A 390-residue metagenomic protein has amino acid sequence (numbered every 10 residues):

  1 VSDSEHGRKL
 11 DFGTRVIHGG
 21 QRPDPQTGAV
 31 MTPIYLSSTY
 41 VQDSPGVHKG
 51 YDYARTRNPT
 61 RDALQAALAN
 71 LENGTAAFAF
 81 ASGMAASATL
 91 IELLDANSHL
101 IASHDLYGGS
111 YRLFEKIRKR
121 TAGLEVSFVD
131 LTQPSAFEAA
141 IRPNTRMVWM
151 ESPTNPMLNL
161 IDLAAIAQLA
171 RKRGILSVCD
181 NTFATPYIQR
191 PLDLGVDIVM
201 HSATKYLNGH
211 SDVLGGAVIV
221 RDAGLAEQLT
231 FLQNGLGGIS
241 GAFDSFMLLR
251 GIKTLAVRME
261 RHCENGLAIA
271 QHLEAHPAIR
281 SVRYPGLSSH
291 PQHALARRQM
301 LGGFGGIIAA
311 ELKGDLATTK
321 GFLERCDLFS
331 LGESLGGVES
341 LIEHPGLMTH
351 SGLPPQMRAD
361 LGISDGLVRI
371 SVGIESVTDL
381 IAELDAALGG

Functional and structural regions predicted by a protein language model:
S2-G7, A77-A278, R283: Conserved PLP-enzyme active-site core in the AAT-like
S2-N58, L64-A67: N-terminal "arm"/small-domain region of PLP-dependent enzymes with the aminotransferase-like
K9, R15-V30, A317-M357: C-terminal core of ALDH-fold dehydrogenases
T39-A88, E92-L93, G109-I117: Conserved N-terminal alpha-helix of the aminotransferase class I/II PLP-enzyme fold
K116, A139, P143-R146, E324 (+1 more regions): PLP-dependent enzyme catalytic core of the Aspartate aminotransferase-like
V213-G215, G303-I307, D365-R369: Short, solvent-exposed beta-strand edge segments and adjacent coil->beta transition regions
L248-V257, G306-K313, R369-G373: Short, well-ordered beta-strand elements within core beta-sheets of diverse protein domains
L267-G336, L353-A359: Conserved small-domain helix->loop->beta segment predominantly found in fold-type I
